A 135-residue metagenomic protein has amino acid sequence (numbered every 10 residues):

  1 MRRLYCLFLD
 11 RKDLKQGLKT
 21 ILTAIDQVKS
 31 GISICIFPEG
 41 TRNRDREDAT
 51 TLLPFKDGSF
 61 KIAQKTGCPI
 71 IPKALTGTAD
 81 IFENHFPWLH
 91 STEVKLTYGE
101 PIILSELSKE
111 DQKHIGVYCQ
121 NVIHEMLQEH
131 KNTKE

Functional and structural regions predicted by a protein language model:
M1-L22, D26: Membrane-interfacial amphipathic helices and adjacent loop/beta segments that form the lipid-substrate binding surface
L18-E135: Non-catalytic C-terminal accessory region of glycerolipid acyltransferases and related lyso-lipid remodeling enzymes
